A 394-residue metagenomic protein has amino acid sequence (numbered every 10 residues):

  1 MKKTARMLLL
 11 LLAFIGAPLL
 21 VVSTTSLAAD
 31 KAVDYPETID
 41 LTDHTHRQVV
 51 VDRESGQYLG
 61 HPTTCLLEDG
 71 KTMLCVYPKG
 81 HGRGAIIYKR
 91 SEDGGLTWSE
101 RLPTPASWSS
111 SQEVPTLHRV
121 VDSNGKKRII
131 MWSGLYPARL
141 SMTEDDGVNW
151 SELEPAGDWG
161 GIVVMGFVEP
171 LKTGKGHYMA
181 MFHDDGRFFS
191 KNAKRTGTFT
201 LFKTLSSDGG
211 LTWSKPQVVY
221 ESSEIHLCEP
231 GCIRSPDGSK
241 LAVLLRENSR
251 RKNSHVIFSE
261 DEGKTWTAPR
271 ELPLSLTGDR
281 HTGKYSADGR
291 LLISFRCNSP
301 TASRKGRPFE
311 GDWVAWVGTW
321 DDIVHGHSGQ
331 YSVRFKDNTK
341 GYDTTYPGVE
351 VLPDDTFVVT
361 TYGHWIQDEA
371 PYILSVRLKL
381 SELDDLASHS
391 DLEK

Functional and structural regions predicted by a protein language model:
M1-R6: Positively charged n-region of N-terminal signal peptides that target proteins for export
L9-S23: Bacterial N-terminal signal peptides
S23-T24, E68: Local alpha-helix boundary/kink/capping signal
A29-K394: Asp-box/BNR beta-propeller blade signature and adjacent active/binding-site loops in extracellular glycan-interacting
